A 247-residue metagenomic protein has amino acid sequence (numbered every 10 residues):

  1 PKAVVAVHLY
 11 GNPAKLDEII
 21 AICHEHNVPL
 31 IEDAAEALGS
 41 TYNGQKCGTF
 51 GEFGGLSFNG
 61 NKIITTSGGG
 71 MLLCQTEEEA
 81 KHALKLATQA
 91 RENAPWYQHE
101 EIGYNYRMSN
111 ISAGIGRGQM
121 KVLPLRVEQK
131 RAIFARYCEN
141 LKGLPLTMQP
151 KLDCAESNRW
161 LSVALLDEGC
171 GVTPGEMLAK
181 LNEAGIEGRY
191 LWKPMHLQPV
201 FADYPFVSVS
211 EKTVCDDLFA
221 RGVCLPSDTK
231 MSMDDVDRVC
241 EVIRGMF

Functional and structural regions predicted by a protein language model:
P1-T66, M71-L73, E78, T173: Active-site phosphate-binding strand-loop segment of PLP-dependent enzymes
A3-V7, N12, L16-E18, T41 (+1 more regions): PLP-dependent aminotransferase class I/II
